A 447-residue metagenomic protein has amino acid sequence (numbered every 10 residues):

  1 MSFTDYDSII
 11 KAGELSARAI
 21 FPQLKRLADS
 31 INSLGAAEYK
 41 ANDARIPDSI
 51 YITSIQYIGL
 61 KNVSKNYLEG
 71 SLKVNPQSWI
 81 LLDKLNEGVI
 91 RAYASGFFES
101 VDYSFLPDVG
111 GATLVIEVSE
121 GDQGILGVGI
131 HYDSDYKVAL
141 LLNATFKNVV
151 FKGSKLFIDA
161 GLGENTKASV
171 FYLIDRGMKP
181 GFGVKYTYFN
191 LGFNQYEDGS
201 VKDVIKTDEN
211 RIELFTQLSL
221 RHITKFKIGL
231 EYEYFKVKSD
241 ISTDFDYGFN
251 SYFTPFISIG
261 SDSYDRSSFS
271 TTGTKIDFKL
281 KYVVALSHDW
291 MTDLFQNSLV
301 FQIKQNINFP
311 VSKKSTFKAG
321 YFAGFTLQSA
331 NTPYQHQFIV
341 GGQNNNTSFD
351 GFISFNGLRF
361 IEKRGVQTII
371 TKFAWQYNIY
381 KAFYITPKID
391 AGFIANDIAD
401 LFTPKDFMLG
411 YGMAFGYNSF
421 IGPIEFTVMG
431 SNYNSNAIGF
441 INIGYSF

Functional and structural regions predicted by a protein language model:
D7-Y132, N143-T145, F157-R176, I303-Q305 (+1 more regions): Periplasmic polypeptide-binding modules associated with outer-membrane biogenesis and secretion
Q23-I31, S268, K314-A319, F383: Flexible, glycine/charged-enriched surface loops at secondary-structure junctions
D83, G88, A94, S100-D102 (+5 more regions): Gram-negative/organellar outer-membrane beta-barrel architecture
I125-I130, F256-G260, Y264-I379: C-terminal outer-membrane beta-barrel translocator/porin domains of Gram-negative envelope proteins and their
V128-Y132, L142, I158-L162, V184-N190 (+8 more regions): Transmembrane beta-barrel strands of outer-membrane/channel proteins
N194-D198, V237-S242, W290, S329-I339 (+2 more regions): Outer-membrane beta-barrel and related beta-rich outer-membrane complex signature in Gram-negative bacteria
S315, Y321-F322, L327, P404-D406 (+1 more regions): Predominantly the C-terminal beta-signal and adjacent terminal strand-loop region of outer-membrane beta-barrel
A374-F407: C-terminal hydrophobic structural anchor segments that stabilize assembly/packing rather than catalytic chemistry
